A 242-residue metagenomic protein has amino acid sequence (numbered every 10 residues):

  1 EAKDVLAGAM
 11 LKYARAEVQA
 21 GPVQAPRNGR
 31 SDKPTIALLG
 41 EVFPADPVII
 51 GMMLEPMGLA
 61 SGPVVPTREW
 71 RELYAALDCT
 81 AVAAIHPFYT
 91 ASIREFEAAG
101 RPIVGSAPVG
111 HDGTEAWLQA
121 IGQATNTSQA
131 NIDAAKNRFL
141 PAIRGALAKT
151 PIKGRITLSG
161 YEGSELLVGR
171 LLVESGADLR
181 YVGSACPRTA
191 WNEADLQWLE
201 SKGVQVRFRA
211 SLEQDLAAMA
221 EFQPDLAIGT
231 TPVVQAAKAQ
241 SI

Functional and structural regions predicted by a protein language model:
E1-I242: An N-terminal assembly and electron-transfer interface module characteristic of large anaerobic redox and radical
